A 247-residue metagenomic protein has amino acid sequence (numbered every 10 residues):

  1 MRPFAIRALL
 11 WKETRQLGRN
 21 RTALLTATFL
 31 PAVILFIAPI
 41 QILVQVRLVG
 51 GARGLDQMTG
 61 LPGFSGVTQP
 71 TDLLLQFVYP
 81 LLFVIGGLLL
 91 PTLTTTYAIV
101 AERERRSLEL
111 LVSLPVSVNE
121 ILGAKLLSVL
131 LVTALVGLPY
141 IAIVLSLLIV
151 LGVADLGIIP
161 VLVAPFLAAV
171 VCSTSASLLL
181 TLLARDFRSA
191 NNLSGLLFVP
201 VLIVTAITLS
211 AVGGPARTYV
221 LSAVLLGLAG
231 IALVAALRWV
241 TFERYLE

Functional and structural regions predicted by a protein language model:
M1-P31: Aromatic- and glycine-rich beta-strand/loop motifs that create alpha-glucan
R19-R53, V78-P91, L197-T208, G227-L233: Hydrophobic alpha-helical transmembrane segments of multi-pass membrane transport/permease proteins
G86, P91, V116-L145: Selective transmembrane-helix segments that form parts of the transport pathway or gating/packing helices in multipass
P91-V112, L126: Transmembrane helix boundary and interhelical loop/hinge segments in multi-pass membrane proteins
I99, L183, L228-E247: Junction motif at the cytosolic side of a transmembrane helix
L131-C172: Secretory targeting signals
V161-A184, I231: Hydrophobic alpha-helical transmembrane segments of polytopic membrane proteins
L183-S189, A206-A223: Extracellular/periplasmic helix-loop-helix junctions in multi-pass membrane proteins
